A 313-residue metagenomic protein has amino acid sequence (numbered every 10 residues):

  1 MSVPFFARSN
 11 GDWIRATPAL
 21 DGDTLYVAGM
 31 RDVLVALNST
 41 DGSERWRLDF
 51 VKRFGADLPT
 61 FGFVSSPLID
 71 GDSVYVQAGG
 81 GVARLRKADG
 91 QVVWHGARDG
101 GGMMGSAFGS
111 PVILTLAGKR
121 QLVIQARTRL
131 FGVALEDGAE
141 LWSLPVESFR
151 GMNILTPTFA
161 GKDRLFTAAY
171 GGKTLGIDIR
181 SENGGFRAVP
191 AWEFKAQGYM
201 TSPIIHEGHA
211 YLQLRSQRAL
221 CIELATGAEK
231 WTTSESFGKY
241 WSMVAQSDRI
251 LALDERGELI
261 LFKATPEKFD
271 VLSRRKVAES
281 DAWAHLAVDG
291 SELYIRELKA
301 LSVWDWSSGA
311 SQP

Functional and structural regions predicted by a protein language model:
M1-A19, R47-I69, H95-K119, S143-G161 (+4 more regions): Extracytoplasmic beta-rich repeat domains
G22-D23, G71-D72, K119-R120, K162-D163 (+3 more regions): Short coil/turn segments that connect the beta-strands within blades of beta-propeller domains
N38-G42, R86-G90, A134-G138, I179-N183 (+3 more regions): Short loop/turn segments that connect beta-strands within beta-propeller blades
K173-T174, A196-A264: Loop/turn-rich, solvent-exposed surfaces of beta-rich toroidal or solenoidal domains
G257, D281-P313: Blade-level signature of beta-propeller repeat domains, shared across WD40, Kelch, NHL, RCC1 and BNR/Asp-box propellers
